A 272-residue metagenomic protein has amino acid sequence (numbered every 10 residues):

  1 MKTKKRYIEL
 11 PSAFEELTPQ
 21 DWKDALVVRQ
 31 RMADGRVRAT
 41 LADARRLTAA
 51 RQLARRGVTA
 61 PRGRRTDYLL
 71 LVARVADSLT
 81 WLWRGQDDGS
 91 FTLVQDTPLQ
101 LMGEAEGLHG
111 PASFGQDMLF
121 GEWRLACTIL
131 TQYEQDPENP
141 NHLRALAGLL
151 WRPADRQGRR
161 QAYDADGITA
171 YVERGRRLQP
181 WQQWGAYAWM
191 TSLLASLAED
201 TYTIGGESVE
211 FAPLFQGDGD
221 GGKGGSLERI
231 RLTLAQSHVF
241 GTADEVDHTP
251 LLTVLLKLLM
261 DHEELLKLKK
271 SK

Functional and structural regions predicted by a protein language model:
M1-K272: An amphipathic, hydrophobic-aromatic interaction surface with interspersed Lys/Arg that forms lipid/phosphate-bearing
